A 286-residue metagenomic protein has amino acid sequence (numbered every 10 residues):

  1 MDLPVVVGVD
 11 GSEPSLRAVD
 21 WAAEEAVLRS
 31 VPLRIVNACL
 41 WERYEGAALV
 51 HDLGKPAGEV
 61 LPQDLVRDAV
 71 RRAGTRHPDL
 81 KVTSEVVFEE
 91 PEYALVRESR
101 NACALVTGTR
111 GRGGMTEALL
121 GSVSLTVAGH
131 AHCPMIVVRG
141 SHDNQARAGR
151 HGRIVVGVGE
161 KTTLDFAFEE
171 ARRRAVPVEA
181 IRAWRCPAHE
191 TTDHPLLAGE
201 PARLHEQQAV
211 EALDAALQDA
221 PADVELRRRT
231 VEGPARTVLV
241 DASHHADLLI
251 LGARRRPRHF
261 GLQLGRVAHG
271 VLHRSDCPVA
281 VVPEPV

Functional and structural regions predicted by a protein language model:
M1, P14, L53-P56, R72-L105 (+4 more regions): Structural beta-alpha unit
M1-D52, H151-G199, Q218, E225: Small/aliphatic-rich secondary-structure junction motif
M1-L16, C103-T109, L125, G129-D165 (+5 more regions): Intrinsically disordered or low-complexity boundary/linker segments at protein termini and domain junctions
V5, D20, W41-Y44, H51-D52 (+1 more regions): N-terminal membrane-targeting/anchoring modules of bacterial envelope and secretion proteins
V5, L16, D20-V27, V31-I35 (+3 more regions): Conserved N-terminal glycine/acidic-rich loop preference
L53-D64, A198-E211: A short acidic, glycine-rich active-site loop that binds or catalyzes chemistry on phosphate/adenosine moieties
T107-T126, G149-H151, L248-H273: Glycine-rich, Arg-bearing micro-motifs that act as flexible, cationic patches
